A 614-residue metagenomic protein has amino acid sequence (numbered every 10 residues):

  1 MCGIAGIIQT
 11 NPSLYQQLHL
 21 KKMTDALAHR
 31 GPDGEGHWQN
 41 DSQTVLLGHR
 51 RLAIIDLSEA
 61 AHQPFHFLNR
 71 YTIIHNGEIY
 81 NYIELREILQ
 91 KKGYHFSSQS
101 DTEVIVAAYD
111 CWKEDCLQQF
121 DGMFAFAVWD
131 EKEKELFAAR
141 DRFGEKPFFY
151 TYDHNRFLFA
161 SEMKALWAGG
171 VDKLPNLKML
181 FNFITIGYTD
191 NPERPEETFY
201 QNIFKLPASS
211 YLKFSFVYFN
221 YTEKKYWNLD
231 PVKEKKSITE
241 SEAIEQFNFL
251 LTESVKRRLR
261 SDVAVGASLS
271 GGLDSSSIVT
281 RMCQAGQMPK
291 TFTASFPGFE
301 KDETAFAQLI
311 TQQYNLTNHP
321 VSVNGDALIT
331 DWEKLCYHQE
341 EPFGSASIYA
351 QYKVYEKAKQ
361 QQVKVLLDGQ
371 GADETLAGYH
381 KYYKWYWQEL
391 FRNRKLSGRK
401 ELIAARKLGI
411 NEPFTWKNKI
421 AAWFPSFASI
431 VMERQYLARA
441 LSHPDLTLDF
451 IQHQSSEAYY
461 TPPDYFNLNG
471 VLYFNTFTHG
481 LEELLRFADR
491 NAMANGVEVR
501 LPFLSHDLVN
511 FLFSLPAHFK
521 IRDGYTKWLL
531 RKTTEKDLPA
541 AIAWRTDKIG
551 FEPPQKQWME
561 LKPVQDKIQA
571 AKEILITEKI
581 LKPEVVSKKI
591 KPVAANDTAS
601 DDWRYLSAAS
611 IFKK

Functional and structural regions predicted by a protein language model:
M1-I7, K22, D115, A168-D172 (+8 more regions): Adenosyl-5′-phosphate
M1-L335, Q339, Q351, K536 (+1 more regions): Cysteine-centered catalytic environments shared across enzyme families
G34, P147, S275, A372 (+3 more regions): Short hydrophobic/aromatic residue motifs in ordered secondary structure
A127, G344-V354, N393-L402, A570-L575: Short, basic, helix/turn surface patches
H154, K353-K417, L484-L485, N491-L508: Active-site adenylate/phosphate-handling loop in enzymes that bind or generate adenylated species
T239-A243, F247, P342, A346 (+4 more regions): Conserved acidic
G271, G371, K548-E552: A glycine-rich phosphate-binding loop feature that marks nucleotide/adenosyl-phosphate handling sites
E333-Y337, Q360, K381-K384, W558-M559: Short low-complexity, flexible loop/linker segments enriched in glycine and/or proline with clustered acidic
